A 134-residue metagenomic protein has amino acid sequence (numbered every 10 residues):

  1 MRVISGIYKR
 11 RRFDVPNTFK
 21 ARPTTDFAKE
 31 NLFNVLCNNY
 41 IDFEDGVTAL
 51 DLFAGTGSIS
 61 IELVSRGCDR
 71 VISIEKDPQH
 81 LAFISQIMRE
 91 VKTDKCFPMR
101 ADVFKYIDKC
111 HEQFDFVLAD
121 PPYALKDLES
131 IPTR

Functional and structural regions predicted by a protein language model:
M1-R134: Class I S-adenosyl-L-methionine-dependent methyltransferase catalytic core
